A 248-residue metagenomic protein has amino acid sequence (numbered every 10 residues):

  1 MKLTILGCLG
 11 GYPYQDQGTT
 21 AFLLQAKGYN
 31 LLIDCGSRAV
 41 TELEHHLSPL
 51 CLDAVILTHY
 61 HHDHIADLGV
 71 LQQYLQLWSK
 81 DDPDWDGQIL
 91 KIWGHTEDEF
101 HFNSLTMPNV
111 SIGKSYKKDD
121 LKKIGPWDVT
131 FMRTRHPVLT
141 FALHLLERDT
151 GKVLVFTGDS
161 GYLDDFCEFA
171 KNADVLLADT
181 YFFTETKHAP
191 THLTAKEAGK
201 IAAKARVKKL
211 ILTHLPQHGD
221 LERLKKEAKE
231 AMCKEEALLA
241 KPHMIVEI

Functional and structural regions predicted by a protein language model:
M1-L47, L139-G158, V175: Conserved beta-strand hairpin/beta-sheet module of binuclear metal-dependent hydrolase folds, prominently
N30, R38-Q88, D174: Active-site metal-binding motif and surrounding structural segment of the metallo-beta-lactamase
L32-G36, D53-D63, H95, L154-S160 (+3 more regions): Active-site neighborhood of phospho(di)ester-bond hydrolases with catalytic His/Asp-centered motifs
S37-A39, E97, T134-P137, D159-L163 (+1 more regions): Short beta->alpha connector loops
D67-L75, N103-S104, D220-A228: Metal-dependent catalytic neighborhoods of phosphoester/phosphodiester hydrolases
L71-I92, L139-E147, P190-I211, L215: P-loop/Walker A phosphate-binding loop and immediately adjacent motor/lid segment at beta-alpha junctions
D84-T140, R148: Metallo-beta-lactamase
Y162-I245: Cap/insert and terminal regions of metallo-dependent hydrolase folds
